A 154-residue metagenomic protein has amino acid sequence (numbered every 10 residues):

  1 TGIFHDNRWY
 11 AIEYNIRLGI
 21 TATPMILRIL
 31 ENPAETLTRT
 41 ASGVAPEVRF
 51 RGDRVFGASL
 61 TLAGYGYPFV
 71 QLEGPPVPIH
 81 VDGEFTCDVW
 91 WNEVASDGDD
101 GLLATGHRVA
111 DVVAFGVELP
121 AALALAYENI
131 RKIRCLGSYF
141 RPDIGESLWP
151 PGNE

Functional and structural regions predicted by a protein language model:
T1, A45-G57, R134-G145: Flexible, glycine/charged-enriched surface loops at secondary-structure junctions
T1-I20: Conserved metal-phosphate-binding beta-hairpin within the catalytic cores of diverse ATP-dependent phosphoryl-transfer
F4-H5, R51-R54, L102-R108: A structural signal for short secondary-structure junctions
N7, I20, R39-G43, Y65 (+1 more regions): Generic secondary-structure signature for well-ordered alpha-helical cores
E13, L62, R108-V112: Short, hydrophobic beta-strand segments
N15-T86, D97: Active-site "cap" helix and flanking loop/linker of ATP-utilizing ligase/carboxylase catalytic domains
P76-F85, V89, V112, P120 (+1 more regions): RNase H-like, Mg2+-dependent phosphodiesterase core, and more generally RNA phosphate-backbone-engaging helix-loop
S96-D99, A104-E154: Generic C-terminus detector
